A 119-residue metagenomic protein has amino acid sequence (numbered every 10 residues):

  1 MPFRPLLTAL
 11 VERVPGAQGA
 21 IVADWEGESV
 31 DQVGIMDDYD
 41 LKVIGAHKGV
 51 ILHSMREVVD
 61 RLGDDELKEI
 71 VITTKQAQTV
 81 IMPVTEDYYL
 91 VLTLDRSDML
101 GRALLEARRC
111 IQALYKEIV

Functional and structural regions predicted by a protein language model:
M1-V119: Non-catalytic interaction/Regulatory regions outside core domains
